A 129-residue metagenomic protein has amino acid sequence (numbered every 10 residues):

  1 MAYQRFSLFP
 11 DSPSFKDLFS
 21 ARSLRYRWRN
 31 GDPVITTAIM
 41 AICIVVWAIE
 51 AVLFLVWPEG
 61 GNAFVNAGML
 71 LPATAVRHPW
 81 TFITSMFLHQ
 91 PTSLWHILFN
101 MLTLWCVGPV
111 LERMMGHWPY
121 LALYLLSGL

Functional and structural regions predicted by a protein language model:
M1-I35: C-terminal transmembrane module of polytopic alpha-helical membrane proteins
D32-L129: N-terminal TM1-TM2 helical hairpin plus the immediately adjacent luminal interfacial "cap"
